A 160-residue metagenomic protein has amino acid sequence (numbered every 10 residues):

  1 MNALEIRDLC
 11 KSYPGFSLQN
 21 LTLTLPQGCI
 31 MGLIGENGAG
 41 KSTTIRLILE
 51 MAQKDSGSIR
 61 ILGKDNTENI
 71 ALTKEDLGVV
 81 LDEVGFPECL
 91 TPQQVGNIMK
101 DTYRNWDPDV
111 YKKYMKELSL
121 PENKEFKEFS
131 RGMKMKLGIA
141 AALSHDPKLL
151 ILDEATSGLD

Functional and structural regions predicted by a protein language model:
N2-I6, K11-L159: ABC transporter nucleotide-binding domains
